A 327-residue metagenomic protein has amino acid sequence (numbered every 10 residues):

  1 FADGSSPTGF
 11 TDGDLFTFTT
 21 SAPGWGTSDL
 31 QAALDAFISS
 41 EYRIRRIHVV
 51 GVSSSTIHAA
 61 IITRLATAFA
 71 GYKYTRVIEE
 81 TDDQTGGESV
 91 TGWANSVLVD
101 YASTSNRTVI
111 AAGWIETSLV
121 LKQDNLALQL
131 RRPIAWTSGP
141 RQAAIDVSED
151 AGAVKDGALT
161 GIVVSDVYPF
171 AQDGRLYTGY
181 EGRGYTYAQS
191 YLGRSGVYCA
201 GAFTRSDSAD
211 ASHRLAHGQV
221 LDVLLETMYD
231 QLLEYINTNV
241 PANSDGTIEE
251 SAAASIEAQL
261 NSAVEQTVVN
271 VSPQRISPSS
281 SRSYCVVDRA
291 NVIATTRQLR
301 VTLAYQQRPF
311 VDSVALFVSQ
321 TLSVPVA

Functional and structural regions predicted by a protein language model:
F1-S21: Extended, beta-strand-rich, solvent-exposed assembly scaffolds of outer structural proteins
S6, A33-A36, D288-N291: Generic recognition of flexible, low-complexity loop/linker segments
F10, S54-A60, F310-S313: Short, surface-exposed beta-strand/loop "edge" segments at domain boundaries and coil↔beta transitions
P23-D29: Short, Lys/Arg- and Gly-enriched loop/turn segments at beta-strand edges
D29-P241, S272-Y284: A glycine- and small-residue-enriched flexible loop/hinge signal that marks low-structured segments
D245-I248, A252-A304: C-terminal structured domain segments
D288-A327: C-terminal edge-of-domain segments
